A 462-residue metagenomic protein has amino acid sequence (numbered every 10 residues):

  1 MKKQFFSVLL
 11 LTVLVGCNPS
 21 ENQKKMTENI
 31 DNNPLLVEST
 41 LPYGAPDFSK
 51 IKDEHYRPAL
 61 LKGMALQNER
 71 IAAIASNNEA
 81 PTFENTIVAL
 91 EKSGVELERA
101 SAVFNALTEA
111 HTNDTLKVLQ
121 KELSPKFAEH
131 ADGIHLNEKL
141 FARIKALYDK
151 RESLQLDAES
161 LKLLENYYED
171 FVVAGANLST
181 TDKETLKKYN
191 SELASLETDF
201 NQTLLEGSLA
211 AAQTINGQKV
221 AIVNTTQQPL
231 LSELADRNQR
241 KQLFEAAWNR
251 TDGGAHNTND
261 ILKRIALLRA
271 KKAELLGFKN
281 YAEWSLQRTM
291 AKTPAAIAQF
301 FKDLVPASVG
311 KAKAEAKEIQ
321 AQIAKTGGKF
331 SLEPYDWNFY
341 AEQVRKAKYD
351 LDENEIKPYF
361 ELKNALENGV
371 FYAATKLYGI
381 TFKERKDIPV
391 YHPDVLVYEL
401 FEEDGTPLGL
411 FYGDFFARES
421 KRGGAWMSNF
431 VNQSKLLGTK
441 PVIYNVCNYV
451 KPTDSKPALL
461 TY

Functional and structural regions predicted by a protein language model:
K2-V8: Sec-dependent signal peptide recognition, specifically the positively charged N-region followed immediately by
V13-G16: C-terminal motif of bacterial Sec signal peptides marking the signal peptidase cleavage site
N18-S20: Bacterial signal peptide processing site
Q23-T214, K219: N-terminal helix-rich structural modules
T40-H55, V103-L123, A146-K188, A221-D260 (+3 more regions): Short His/Asp/Glu-rich catalytic/ion-coordination signatures at enzyme active sites or charged loops
G63-A72, L119-I134, L193-L204, R240-R250 (+4 more regions): Charged, low-complexity, helix-prone segments enriched in Lys/Glu/Asp/Gln
E159, L163, S195, Q202 (+4 more regions): Active-site-proximal, well-structured secondary-structure segments within enzyme catalytic domains
A255, V450-Y462: Short pre-active-site segment immediately N-terminal to the catalytic Zn-binding motif
